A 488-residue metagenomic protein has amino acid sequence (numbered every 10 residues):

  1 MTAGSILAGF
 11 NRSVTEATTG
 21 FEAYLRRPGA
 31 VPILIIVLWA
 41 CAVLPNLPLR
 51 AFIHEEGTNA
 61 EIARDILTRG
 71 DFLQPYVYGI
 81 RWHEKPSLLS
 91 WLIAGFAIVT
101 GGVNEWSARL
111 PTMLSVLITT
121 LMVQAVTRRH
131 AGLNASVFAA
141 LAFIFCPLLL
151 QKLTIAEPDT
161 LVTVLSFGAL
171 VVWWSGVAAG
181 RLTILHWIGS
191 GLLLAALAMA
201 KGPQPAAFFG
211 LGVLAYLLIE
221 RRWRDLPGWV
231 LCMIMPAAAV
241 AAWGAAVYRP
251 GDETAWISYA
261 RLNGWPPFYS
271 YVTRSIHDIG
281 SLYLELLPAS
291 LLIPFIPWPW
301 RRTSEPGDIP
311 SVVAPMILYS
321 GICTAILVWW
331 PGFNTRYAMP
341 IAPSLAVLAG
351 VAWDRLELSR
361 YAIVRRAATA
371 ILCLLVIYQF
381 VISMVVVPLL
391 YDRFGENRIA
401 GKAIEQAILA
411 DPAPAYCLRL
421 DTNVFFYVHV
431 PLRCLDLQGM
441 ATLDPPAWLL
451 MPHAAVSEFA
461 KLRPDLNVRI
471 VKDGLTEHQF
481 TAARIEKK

Functional and structural regions predicted by a protein language model:
L25, G29-V37, V123-F145: Transmembrane-helix signature of polytopic, membrane-embedded enzymes that assemble or transfer cell-envelope glycans
C41, N59-E84, L88, G95: Extracytosolic helix-loop segments that constitute the early lumenal/periplasmic catalytic or substrate-binding loops
I62-R64, L192, A196, P205-V313 (+1 more regions): Transmembrane-lumen/periplasm boundary regions of multi-pass, lipid-linked membrane glycan transferases
E105, L148, T154-V162: Short acidic/glycine- and proline-prone juxtamembrane loop motifs at membrane-interface regions of multi-pass membrane
L110-H130, G168: Transmembrane-helix motifs of polytopic, lipid-linked glycan transferases
A135-A140, V172-A195, L318: Short hydrophobic alpha-helices at membrane interfaces in multi-pass membrane enzymes
D354-S383: Signature aromatic-anchored transmembrane alpha helix within multi-pass, membrane-resident enzymes that catalyze glycan
I377-F459, P464-K487: Short periplasmic/luminal acceptor-recognition loop of GT-C membrane glycosyltransferases, typified by
